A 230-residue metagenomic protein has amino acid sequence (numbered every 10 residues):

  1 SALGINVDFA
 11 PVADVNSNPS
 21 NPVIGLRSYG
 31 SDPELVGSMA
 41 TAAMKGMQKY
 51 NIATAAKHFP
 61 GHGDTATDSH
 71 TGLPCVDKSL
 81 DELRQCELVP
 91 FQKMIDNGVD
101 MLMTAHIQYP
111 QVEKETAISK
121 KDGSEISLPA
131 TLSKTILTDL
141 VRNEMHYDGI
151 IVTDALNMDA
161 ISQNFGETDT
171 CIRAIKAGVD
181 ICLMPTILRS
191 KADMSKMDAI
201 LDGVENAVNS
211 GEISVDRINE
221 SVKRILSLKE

Functional and structural regions predicted by a protein language model:
A2-D8: Catalytic domains of carbohydrate-active enzymes, especially glycoside hydrolases
D8-V12, T54-A56, I213-E220: Surface-exposed patches in mature extracellular/periplasmic domains of secreted proteins
A13-V23: Short, conserved phosphate-binding/catalytic loop or strand-edge motifs used in phosphoryl-/nucleotidyl-transfer
P19-N21, A66-T67, E230: Secretory-pathway/luminal and periplasmic proteins that interact with or process carbohydrate-rich
L26: Aspartate-rich (DDxxD/NDxxD/DxxxD) Mg2+/diphosphate-binding motifs and their adjoining helix-loop segments
S31-N206, E212: Second-shell residues forming the walls of enzyme active-site clefts
S210-E230: Mid-to-C-terminal alpha-helical segments outside catalytic/metal-binding sites
